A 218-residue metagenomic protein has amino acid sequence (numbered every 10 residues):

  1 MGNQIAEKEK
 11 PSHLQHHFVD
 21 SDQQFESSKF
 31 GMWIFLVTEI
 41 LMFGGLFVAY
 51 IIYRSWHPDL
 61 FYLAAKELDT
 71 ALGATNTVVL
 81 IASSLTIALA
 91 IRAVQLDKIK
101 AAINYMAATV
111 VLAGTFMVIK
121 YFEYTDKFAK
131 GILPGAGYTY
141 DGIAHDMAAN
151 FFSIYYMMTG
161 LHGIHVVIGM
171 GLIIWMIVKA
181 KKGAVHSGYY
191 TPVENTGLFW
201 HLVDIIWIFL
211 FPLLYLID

Functional and structural regions predicted by a protein language model:
M1-D218: ...captures the hydrophobic TM-helix bundle architecture rather than a specific catalytic motif, and can also fire on
